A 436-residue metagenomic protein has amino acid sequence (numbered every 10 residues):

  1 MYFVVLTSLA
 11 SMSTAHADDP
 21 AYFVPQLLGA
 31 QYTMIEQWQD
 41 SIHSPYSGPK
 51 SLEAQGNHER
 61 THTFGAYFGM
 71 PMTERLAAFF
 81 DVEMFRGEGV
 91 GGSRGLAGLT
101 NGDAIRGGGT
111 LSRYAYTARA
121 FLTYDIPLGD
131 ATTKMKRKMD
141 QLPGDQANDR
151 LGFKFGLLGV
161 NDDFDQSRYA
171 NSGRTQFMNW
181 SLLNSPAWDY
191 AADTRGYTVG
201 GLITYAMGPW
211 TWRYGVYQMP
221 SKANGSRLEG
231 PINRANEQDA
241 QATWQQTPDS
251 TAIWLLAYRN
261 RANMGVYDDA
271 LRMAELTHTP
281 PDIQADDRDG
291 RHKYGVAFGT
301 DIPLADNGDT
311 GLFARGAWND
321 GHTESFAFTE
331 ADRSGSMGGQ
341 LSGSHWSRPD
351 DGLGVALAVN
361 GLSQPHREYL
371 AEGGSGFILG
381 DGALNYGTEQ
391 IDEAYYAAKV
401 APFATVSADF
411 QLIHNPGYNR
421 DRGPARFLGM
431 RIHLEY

Functional and structural regions predicted by a protein language model:
D18-L28, Q39-S41, G69-M70, E74-A78 (+8 more regions): Short loop/turn motifs that connect adjacent beta-strands in outer-membrane beta-barrel proteins
Q26, R60-A66, Y116-A120, L151 (+8 more regions): Hydrophobic, lipid-facing positions within transmembrane beta-strands of outer-membrane proteins
L28, Y32-E36, F80-M84, F153-L157 (+7 more regions): Transmembrane beta-barrel strands of outer-membrane/channel proteins
M70-M72, V82, Y124-I126, L157 (+7 more regions): Residue-level signature of outer-membrane beta-barrel architecture
G95-S112, A131-Q241, D282, G374-L384: Surface-exposed coil loops of outer-membrane beta-barrel proteins
R119-A131, V355, P424-Y436: Outer-membrane beta-barrel "beta-signal"
W180-P303, N307-L312, G316-T323, E330 (+1 more regions): Signature for the C-terminal beta-barrel architecture of outer-membrane proteins
T243, L256-G290, D320, E324-I413: Outer membrane beta-barrel transmembrane domains
